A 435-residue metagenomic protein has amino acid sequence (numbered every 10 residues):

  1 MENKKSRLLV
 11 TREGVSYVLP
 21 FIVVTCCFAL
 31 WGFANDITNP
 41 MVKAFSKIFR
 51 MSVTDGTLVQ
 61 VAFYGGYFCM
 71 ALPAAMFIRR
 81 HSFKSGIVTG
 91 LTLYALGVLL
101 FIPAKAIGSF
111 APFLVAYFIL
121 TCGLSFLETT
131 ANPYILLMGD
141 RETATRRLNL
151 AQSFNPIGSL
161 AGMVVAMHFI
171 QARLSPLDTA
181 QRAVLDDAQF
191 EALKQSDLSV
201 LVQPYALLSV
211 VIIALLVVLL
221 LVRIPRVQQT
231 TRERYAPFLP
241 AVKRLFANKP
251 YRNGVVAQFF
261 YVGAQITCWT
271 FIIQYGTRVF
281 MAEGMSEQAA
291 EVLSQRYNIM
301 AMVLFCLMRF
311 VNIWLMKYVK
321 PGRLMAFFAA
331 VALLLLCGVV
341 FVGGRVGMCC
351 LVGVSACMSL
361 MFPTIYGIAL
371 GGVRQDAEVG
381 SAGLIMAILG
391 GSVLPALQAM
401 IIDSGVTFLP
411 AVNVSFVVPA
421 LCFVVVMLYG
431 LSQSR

Functional and structural regions predicted by a protein language model:
M1-C27, W31, K47: Cytosolic juxtamembrane N-terminal segment immediately preceding the first transmembrane helix of multi-pass
T38-V42, G162-R173, R244-I299: Extracytoplasmic gate region of multi-pass secondary transporters
L58-I78, I299-V311: Central cavity-lining transmembrane alpha-helices of secondary-active solute carriers, predominantly the Major
T92-I107, A330-G343: C-terminal ends and interior cores of transmembrane alpha-helices in multi-pass membrane transporters/permeases
F110-L127, V346-M361: Hydrophobic core of transmembrane alpha-helices in multi-pass small-molecule transporters, especially MFS/SLC-type
L124, T143-L177, A382-P395: Glycine-rich segments within core transmembrane alpha-helices of 12-TM secondary carriers
F126-D140, S359-R374: Intracellular juxtamembrane helix-capping segments at the cytosolic ends of symmetry-related transmembrane helices
